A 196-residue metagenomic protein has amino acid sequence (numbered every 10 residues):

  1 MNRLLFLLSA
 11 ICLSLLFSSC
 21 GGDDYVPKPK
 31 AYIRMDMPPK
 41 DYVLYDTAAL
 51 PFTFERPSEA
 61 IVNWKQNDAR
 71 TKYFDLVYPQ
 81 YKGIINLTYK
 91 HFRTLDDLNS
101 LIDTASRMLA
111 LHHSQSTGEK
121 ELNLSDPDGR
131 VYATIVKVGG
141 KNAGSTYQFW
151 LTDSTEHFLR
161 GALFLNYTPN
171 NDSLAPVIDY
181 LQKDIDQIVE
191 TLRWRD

Functional and structural regions predicted by a protein language model:
M1-L8: Bacterial N-terminal signal peptides that target proteins for export
L15-S19: C-terminal motif of bacterial Sec signal peptides marking the signal peptidase cleavage site
G21-D24: Bacterial signal peptide processing site
K28-A49: Post-signal peptide N-terminal segment of mature Sec-exported envelope proteins
A49-T104: Secretory pathway targeting signatures of secreted, lumenal, and periplasmic proteins
N86-D96, Y147, N171-D179: Second-shell loop/turn segments in exported
D103-R160: Signature of long, low-cysteine stretches enriched in small and polar/charged residues
A162-D196: Surface-exposed amphipathic alpha-helical segments
